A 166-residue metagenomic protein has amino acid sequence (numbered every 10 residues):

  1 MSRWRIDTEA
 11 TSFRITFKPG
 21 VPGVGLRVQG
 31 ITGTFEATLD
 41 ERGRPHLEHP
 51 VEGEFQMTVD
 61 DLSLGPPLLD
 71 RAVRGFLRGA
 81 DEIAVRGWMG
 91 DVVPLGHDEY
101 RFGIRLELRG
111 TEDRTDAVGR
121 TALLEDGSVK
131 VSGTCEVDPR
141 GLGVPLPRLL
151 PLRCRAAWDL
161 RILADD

Functional and structural regions predicted by a protein language model:
M1-D166: Low-complexity, acidic/polar, glycine-enriched regions of mature
